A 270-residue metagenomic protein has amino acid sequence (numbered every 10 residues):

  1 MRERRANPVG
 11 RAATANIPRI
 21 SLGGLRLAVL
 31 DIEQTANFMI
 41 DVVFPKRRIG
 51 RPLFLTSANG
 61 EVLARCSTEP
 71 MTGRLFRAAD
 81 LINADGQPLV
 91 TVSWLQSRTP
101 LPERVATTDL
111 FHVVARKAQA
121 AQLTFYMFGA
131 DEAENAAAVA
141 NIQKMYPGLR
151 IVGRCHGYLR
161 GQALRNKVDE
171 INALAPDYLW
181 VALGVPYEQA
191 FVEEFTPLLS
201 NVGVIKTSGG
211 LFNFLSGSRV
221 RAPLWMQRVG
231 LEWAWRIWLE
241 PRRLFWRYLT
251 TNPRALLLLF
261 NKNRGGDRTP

Functional and structural regions predicted by a protein language model:
R2-V105: N-terminal nucleotide/polyanion-binding subdomain common to many enzyme families
N59-L63, L183-E188, L211: Short glycine-rich anion-binding loops that position phosphate/pyrophosphate groups of nucleotides and phosphorylated
P88-Q96, R221-P270: A transmembrane-helix-recognition feature enriched in membrane-embedded lipid enzymes and envelope glyco-/phospholipid
L89-E170, L174-A175: Conserved beta-alpha
L89-T91, Y187, L211-S216: Short gly/pro/ser/thr-enriched loop/turn and capping motifs at secondary-structure boundaries
V139, Q189-L199: Short Gly/Thr/Asp-enriched flexible loops that form oxyanion-binding sites at enzyme active sites
H156-Q162, N201-L239: Short, flexible loop segments at boundaries between secondary-structure elements
I171-V185: Proline-aspartate-enriched helix->loop->beta-strand connector
